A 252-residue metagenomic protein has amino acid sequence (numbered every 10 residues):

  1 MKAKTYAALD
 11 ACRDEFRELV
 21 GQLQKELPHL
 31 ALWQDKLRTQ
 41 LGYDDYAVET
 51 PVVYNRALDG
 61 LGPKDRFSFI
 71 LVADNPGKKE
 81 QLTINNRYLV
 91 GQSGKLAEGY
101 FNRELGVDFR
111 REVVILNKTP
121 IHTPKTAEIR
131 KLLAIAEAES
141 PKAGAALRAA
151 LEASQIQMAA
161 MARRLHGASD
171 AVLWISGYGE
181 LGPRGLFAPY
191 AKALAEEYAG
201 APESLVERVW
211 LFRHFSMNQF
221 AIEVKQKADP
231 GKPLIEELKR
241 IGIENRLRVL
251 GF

Functional and structural regions predicted by a protein language model:
M1-A8, A127-F252: Glycine/proline-rich loop-helix segments at beta-alpha junctions forming the active-site rim of enzyme cores
M1-Q92, K239-F252: Active-site and ligand/interface coordination hotspots across diverse enzymes and nucleic-acid-associated assemblies
N55-L58, I84-N85, A97-L105, Q157-A162: Short secondary-structure capping micro-motifs at structural edges
K64-D65, F109, S169, L205: Residue-level preference for short coil/turn positions at secondary-structure junctions
F69-G77, I115-T126, S176-Y178, L211-S216: Short loop/turn segments at strand-loop or loop-helix junctions that form parts of catalytic or ligand-binding pockets
N86-G94, G144-L151: Flexible, glycine- and charge-enriched loops at secondary-structure boundaries
L89-Y100, Y190: Conserved alpha-helical elements of sugar-nucleotide-dependent glycosyltransferases
K95-K142: Short, surface-exposed acidic-centric catalytic microdomains
